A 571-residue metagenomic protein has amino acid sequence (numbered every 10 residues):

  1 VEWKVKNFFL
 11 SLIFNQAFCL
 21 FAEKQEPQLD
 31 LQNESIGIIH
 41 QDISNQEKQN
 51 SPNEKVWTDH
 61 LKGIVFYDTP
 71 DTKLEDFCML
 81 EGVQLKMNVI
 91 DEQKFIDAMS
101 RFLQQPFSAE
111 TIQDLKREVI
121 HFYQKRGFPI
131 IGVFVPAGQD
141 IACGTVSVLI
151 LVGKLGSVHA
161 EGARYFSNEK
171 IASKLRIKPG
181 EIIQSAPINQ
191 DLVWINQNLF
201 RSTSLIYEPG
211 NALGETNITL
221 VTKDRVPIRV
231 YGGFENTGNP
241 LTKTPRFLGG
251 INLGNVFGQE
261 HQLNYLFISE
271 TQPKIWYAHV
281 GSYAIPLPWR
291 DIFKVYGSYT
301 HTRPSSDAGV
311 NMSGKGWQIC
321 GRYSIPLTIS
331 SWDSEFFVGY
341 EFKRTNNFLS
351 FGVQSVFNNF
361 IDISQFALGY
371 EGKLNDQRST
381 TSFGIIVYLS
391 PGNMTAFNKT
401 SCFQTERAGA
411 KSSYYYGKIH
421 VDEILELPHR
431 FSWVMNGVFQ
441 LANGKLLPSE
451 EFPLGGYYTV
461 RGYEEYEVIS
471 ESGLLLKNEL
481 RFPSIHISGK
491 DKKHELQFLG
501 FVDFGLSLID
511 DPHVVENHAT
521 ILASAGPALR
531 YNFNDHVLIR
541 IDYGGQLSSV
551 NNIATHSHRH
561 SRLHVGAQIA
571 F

Functional and structural regions predicted by a protein language model:
N7-A17: Bacterial N-terminal signal peptides
C19-L476, L480-F571: Immediate N-terminus of the mature polypeptide
